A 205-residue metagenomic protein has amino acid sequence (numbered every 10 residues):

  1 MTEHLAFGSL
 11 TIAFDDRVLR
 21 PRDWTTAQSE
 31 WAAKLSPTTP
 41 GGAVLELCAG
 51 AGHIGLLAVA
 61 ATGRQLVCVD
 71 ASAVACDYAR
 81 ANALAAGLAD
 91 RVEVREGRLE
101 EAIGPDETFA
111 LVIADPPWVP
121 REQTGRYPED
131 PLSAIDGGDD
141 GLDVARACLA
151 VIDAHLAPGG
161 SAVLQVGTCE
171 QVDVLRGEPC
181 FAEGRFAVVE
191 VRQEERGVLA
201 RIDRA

Functional and structural regions predicted by a protein language model:
M1-S36: Class I SAM-dependent transferase core
H4-A6, G87, C180-A182: Short, conserved catalytic or adaptor-binding loops enriched in Gly and charged residues
H4-F7, V59-A60, P128: Short, flexible turn/loop "capping" segments at secondary-structure junctions
L5, E46-A51, A134-G137, L156: Short glycine- and Lys/Arg-enriched binding-loop motifs that mark or flank ligand-binding interfaces
L10, G42, R64, D90-V92 (+2 more regions): A structural micro-motif
L19, A71-R80, E93-D203: S-adenosylmethionine
A27-E122: Conserved SAM/SAH cofactor-binding pocket of Class I
Q65, I202-A205: Positively charged, low-complexity intrinsically disordered regions
